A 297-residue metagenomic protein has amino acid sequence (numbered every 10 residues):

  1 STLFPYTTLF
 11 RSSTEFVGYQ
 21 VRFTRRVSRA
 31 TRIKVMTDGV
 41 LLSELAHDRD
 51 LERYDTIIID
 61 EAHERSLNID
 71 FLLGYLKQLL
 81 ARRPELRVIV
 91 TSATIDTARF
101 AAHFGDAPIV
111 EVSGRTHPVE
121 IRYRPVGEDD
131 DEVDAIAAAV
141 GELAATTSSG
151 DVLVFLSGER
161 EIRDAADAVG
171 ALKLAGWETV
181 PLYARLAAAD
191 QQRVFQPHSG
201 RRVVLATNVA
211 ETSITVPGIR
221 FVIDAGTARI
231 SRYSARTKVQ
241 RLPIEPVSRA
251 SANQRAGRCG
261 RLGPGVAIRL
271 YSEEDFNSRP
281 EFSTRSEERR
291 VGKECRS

Functional and structural regions predicted by a protein language model:
T2-L9, G292-R296: Short, small-residue-biased leader/transition segments that mark boundaries at the very start of proteins
T7-R290: P-loop NTPase motor module signature
